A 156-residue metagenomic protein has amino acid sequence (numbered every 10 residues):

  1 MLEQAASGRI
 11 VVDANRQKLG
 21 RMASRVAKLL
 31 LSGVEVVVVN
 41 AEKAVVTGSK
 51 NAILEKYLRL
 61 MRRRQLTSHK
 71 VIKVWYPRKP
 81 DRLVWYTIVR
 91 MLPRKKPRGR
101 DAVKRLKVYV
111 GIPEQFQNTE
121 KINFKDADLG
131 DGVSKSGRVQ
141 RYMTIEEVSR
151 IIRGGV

Functional and structural regions predicted by a protein language model:
M1-V156: Ribosome-associated RNA-binding proteins
